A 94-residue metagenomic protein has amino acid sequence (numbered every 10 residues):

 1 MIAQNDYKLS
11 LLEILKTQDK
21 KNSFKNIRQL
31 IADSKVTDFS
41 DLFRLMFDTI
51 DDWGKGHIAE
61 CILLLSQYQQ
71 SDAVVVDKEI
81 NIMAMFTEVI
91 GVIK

Functional and structural regions predicted by a protein language model:
M1-K94: AAA+ P-loop NTPase domains with strong preference for DNA replication initiators and clamp-loader complexes
